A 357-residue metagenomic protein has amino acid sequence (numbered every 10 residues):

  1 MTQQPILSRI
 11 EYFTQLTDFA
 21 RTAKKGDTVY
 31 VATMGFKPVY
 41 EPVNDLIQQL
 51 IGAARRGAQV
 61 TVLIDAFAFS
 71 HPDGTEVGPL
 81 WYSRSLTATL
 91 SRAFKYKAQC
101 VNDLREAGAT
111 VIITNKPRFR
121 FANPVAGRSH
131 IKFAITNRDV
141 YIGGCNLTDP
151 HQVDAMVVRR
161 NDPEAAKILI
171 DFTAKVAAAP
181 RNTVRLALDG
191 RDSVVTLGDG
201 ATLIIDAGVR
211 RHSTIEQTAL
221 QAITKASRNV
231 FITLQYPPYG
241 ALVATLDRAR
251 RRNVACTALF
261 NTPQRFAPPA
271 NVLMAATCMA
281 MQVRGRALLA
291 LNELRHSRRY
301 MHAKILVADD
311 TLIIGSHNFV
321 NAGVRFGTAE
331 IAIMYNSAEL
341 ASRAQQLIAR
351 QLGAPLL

Functional and structural regions predicted by a protein language model:
T2-D27, G35-K225, L259-T311, H317-I333: HKD-type phospholipase D/PLD-like phosphodiesterase module
I10, Y236-P237, P263, A338: Short, surface-exposed acidic/glycine-rich loop or hinge patches that mediate macromolecular interfaces
V29-F36, I232-L234: Short acidic, glycine-rich surface-loop motifs adjacent to enzyme active sites
A53, R248-A249: Hydrophobic side-chain positions on well-ordered alpha-helices, corresponding to helix-helix packing/interface faces
A207-A222, R228-R248: Beta-propeller domains
M334-L357: Amphipathic alpha-helical interface segments
